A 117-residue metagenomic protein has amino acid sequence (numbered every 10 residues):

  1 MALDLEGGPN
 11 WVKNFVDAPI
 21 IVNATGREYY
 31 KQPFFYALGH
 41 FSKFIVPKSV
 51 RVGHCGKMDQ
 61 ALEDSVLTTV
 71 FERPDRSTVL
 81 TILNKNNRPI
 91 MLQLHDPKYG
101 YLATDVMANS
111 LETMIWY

Functional and structural regions predicted by a protein language model:
M1-Y117: Substrate-binding and catalytic surfaces of secreted/luminal carbohydrate-active proteins
